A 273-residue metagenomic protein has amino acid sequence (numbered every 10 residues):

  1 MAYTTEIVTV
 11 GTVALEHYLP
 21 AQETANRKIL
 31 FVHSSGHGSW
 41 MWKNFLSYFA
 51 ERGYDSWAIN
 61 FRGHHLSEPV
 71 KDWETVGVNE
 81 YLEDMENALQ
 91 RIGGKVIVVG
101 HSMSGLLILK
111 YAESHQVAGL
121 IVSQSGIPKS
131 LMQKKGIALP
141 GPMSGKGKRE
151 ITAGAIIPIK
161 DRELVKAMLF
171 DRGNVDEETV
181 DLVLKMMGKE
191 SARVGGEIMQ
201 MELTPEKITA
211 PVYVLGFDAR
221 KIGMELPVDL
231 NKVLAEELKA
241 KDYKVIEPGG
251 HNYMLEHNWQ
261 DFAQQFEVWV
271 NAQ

Functional and structural regions predicted by a protein language model:
S34-G38, S102: Active-site glycine-rich loops that stabilize anionic/oxyanionic intermediates across multiple enzyme folds
L46-V70: Conserved alpha/beta-hydrolase
H64-V96: Active-site loop/oxyanion-hole signature of alpha/beta-hydrolase fold enzymes
V99-S104, I108: Gly/Ala-rich beta-loop-alpha elbow adjacent to hydrolase catalytic centers
L120-T152, V194-G195: Flexible "cap/lid" loop of the alpha/beta hydrolase fold
I208, V214-G216: Short beta-strand/loop motif that positions the catalytic acidic residue of the alpha/beta-hydrolase fold
G216-G249: Conserved loop-alpha-helix segment in the C-terminal half of the alpha/beta-hydrolase fold that carries the catalytic
G249-Q260: Catalytic histidine-centered segment of alpha/beta-hydrolase-like enzymes
